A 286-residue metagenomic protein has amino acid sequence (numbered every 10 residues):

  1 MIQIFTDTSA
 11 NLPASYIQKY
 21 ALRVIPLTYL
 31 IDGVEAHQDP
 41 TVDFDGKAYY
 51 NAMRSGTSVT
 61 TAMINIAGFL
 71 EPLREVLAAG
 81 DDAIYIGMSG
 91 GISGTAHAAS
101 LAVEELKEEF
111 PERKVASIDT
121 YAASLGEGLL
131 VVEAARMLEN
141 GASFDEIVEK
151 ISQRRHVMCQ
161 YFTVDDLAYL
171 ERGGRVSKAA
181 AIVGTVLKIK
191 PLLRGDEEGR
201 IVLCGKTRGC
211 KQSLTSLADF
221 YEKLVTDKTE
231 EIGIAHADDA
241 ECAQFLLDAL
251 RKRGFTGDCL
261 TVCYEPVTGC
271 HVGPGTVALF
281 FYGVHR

Functional and structural regions predicted by a protein language model:
Q3, S9-I17, L22-G33, I92-T95 (+5 more regions): Mixed-charge interfacial surface used for oligomerization/domain docking and macromolecular partner engagement
Q3-M63, G68: N-terminal glycine-rich anion-binding loop in soluble enzyme alpha/beta folds
R54-I92, H97-L101, V148: Glycine-rich phosphate- or other oxyanion-binding loops that anchor nucleotides, phosphorylated ligands
D81-I84, R113-I118: Short, flexible active-site-proximal loops enriched in glycine and acidic residues
